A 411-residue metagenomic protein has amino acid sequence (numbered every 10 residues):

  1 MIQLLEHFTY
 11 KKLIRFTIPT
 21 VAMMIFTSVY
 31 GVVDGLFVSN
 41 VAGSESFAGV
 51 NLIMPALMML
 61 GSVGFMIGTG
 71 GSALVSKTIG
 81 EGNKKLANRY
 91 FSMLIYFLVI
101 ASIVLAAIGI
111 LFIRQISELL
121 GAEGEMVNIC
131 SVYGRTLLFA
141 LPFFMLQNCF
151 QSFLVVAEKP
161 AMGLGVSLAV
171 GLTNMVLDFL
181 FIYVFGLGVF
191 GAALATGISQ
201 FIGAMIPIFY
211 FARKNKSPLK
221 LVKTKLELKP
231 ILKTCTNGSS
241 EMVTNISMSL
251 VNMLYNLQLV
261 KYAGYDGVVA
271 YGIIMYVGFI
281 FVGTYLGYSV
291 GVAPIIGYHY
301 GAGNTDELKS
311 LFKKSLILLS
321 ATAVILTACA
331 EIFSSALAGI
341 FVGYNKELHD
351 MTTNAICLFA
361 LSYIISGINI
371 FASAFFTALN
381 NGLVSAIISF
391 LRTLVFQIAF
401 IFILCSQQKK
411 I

Functional and structural regions predicted by a protein language model:
M1-T17, V75-A140, G186-S239, I296-S362 (+1 more regions): Short alpha-helical transmembrane segments in multi-pass integral membrane proteins
L5-A42, P55-G70, L74, T78 (+5 more regions): N-terminal transmembrane alpha-helices
R15-D34, T136, V170, S199-G203 (+4 more regions): Transmembrane helical elements of multi-pass membrane transporters/channels
I18, A22, I53-A56, Y96-I100 (+12 more regions): Hydrophobic residues within alpha-helical transmembrane segments of multi-pass solute transporters/permease subunits
V29-F47, S117-G124, L180-L187, S249-Y276 (+5 more regions): Helix-terminus/linker motif at the lipid-water interface of multi-pass membrane proteins
F47-A107, F144-G163, A270-S334, S366-S385: Small-residue-rich hydrophobic transmembrane alpha-helices
M59-S62, N174-F179, A204-I208, F279-G283 (+2 more regions): Hydrophobic transmembrane alpha-helices of multi-pass small-molecule transporters
G68, T136-V155, V166-N174, A192-M205 (+4 more regions): Short runs within selected transmembrane alpha-helices of multi-pass transporters and secretion channels
